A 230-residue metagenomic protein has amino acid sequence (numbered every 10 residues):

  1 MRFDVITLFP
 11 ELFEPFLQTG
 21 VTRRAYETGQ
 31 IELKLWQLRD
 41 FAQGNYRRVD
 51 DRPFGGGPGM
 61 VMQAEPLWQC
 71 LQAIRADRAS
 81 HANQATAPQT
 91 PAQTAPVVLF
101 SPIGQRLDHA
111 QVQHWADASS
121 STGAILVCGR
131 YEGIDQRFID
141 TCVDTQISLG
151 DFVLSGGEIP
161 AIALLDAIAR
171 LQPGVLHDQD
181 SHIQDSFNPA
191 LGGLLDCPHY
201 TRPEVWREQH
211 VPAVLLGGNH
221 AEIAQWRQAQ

Functional and structural regions predicted by a protein language model:
M1-D77, A221-Q228: N-terminal nucleotide/polyanion-binding subdomain common to many enzyme families
D4-I6, K34-W36, V98, A124-I125 (+1 more regions): Hydrophobic/aromatic beta-strand patches that form the interior of the parallel beta-sheet core in alpha/beta enzyme
G20-R24, Q113-D117, C142: Short, solvent-exposed amphipathic alpha-helical segments in soluble enzyme and RNA/protein-processing domains
R39-G44, Q105, V153-S155: A short acidic, often aromatic-flanked loop/helix-cap motif at beta-alpha or helix-coil junctions that lines enzyme
P53-G56, G129, G150-L154: Short histidine-centered catalytic/ligand-binding loop motif
Q63-R130, Q136: S-adenosyl-L-methionine/SAH cofactor-binding core of RNA-modifying enzymes
I134, F138-F187: Structured adenosyl-cofactor binding patch, chiefly the S-adenosyl-L-methionine
F187-Q230: Long, charged alpha-helical interface segments
